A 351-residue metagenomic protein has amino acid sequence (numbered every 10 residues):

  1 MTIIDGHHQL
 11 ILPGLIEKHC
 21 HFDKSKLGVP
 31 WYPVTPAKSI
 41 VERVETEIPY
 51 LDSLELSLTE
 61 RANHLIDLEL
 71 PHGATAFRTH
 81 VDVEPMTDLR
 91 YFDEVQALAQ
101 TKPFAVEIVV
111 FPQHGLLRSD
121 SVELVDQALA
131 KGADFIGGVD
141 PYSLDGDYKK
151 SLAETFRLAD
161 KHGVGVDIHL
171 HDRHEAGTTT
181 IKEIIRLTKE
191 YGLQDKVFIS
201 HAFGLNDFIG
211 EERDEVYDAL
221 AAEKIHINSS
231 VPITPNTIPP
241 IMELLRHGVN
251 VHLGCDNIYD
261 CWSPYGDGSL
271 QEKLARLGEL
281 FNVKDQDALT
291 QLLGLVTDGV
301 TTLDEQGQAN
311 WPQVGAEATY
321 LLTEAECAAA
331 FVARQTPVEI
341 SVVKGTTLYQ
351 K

Functional and structural regions predicted by a protein language model:
M1-L12: Histidine-rich, glycine-flanked metal-binding segment
I11, G28-H80, M86-T101, L124-A130: Alpha-helical scaffold segments that flank or form the walls of functional sites
P13-S25, V81, G165-H174: Histidine-centered catalytic micro-motifs
S25-L58, T180-F198, V216, C255 (+1 more regions): Active-site gating loops and adjacent loop-to-helix segments of metal-dependent hydrolytic enzymes
V44-E60, E107-D120, D140-D145: Active-site mouth loops of central-metabolism enzymes
V110-R118, A130-I238, Y259: Active-site core of metal-dependent hydrolases
E190-V197, M242-T323: His/Asp/Glu-enriched, well-ordered alpha-helical/loop segment that forms or immediately abuts the divalent-metal
W311-K351: C-terminal cap of metal-dependent C-N hydrolases
